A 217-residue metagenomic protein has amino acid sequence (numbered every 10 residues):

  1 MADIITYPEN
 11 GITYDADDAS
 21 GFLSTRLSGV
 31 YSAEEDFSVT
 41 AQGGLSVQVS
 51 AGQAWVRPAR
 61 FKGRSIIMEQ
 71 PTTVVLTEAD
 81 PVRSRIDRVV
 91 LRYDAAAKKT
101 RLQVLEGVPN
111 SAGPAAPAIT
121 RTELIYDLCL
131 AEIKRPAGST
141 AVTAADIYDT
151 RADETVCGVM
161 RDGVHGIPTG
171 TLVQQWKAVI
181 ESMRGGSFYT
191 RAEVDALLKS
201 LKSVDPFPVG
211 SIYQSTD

Functional and structural regions predicted by a protein language model:
M1-F61: N-terminal "first-domain core" detector
I4-I12, G52-E193, S200, D205-P208: Beta-strand-rich solenoidal segments
L198-L201, Y213: Intrinsically disordered, low-complexity segments
F207-D217: Enriched but not universal
